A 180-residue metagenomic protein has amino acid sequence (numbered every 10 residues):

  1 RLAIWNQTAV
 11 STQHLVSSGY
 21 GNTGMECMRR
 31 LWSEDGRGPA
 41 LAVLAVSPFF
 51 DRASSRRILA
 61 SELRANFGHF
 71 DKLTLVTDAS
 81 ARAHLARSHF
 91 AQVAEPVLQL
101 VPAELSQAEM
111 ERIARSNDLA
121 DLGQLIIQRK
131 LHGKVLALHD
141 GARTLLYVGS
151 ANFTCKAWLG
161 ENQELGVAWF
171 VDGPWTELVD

Functional and structural regions predicted by a protein language model:
R1-D180: PLD/PLD-like phosphodiesterase catalytic module centered on the HKD motif
